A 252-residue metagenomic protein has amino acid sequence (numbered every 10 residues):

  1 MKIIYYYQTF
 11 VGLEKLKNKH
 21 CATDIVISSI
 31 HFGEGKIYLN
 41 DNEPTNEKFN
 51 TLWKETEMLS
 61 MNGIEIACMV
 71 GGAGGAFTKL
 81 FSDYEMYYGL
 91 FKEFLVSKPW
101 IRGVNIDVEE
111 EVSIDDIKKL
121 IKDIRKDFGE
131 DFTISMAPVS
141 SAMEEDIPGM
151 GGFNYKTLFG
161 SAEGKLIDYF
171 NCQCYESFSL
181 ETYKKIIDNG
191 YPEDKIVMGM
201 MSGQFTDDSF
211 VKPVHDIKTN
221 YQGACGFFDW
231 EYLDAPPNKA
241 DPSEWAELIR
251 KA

Functional and structural regions predicted by a protein language model:
M1-P213, N220-F228, L233-A252: Chitinase-like catalytic core of GlcNAc-active glycosidases
